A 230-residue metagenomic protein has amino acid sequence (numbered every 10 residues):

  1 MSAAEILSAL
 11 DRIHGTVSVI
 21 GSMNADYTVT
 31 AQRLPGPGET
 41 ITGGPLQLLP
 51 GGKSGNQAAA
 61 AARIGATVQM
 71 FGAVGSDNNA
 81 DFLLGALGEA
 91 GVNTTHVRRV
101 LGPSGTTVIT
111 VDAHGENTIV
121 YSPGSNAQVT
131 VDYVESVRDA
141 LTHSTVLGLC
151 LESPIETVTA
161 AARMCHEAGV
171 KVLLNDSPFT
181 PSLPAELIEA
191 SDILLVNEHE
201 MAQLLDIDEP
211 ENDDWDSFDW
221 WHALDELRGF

Functional and structural regions predicted by a protein language model:
M1-A73, N78-G85, E89: Glycine-rich phosphate/adenosyl-contacting loop at the front of the ribokinase-like
S2-A3, A90-G91, A127-D132, V172-F179: Short gly/ser/thr-rich secondary-structure transition/capping motifs
T16, T145-V146, I193: Structural motif
S18, Q69, G148, L173-N175: Structural detector of well-ordered beta-strand residues that form the stable sheet scaffold of enzyme domains
N78-A90, I109-G115, Y133, L187: Active-site-proximal loop->helix
A86-L101: A glycine-rich helix N-cap at a beta->alpha junction
R99, I109-L151: Conserved phosphate-binding/catalytic loop of the ribokinase/pfkB sugar-kinase fold
M164-L173, S177-F230: Conserved phosphate/ATP/ADP-binding segment of small-molecule kinases
